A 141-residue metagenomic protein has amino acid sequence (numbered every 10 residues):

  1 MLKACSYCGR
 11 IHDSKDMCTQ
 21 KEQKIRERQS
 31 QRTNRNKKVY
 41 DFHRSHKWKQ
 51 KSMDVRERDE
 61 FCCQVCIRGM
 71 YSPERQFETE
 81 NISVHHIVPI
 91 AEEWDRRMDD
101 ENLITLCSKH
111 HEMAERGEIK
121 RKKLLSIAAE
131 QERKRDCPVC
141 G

Functional and structural regions predicted by a protein language model:
M1-A4, S14, R58-E60, D99-L103: Short metal-coordination and nucleic-acid-contact micro-motifs, chiefly zinc-binding Cys/His arrays
M1-Q50, I67-E78, K123-G141: A boundary/linker detector
H12, H85-H86, H110-H111: Histidine-centered active-site/metal-ligand motif
D16, P89-I90, A114-E115: Alpha-helical and His/Cys-centered functional microenvironments
H43, F77-H85, E93: Residue-level signal for pocket-adjacent positions within structured domains
W48-S83, C107-K109: Short cysteine-rich loop/turn motifs with clustered Cys
M70-Q76, L103-S126: Short Cys/His-centered divalent metal-binding micro-motifs
V88-N102: Short linker/helix segments within small regulatory modules
